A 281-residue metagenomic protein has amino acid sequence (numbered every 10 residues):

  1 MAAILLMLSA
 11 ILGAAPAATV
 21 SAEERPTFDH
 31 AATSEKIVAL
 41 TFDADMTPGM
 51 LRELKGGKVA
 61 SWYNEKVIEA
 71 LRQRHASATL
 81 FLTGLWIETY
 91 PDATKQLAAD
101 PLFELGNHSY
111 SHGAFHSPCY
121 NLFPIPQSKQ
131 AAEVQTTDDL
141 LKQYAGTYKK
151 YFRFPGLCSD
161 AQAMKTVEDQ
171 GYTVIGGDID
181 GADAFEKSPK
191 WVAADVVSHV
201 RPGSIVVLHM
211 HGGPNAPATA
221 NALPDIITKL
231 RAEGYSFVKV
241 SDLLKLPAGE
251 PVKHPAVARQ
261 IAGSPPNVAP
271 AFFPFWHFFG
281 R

Functional and structural regions predicted by a protein language model:
M1-W62, T94-K95, D225-K229, E233-R281: N-terminal pre-catalytic segment of deacetylase/amide-hydrolase enzymes
V20-G106, S111-S117, D138-Q143, Y148: Active-site beta->alpha N-cap acidic-glycine motif
I37, W62-K66, T89-D92, K129-A132 (+6 more regions): Extracytoplasmic/secreted proteins, especially bacterial periplasmic and envelope-associated proteins
F42-A44, L82-G84, N107-S109, F154-G156 (+3 more regions): A cross-domain feature marking catalytic cores of carbohydrate-active enzymes and several ubiquitous metabolic/repair
P48, K58-V59, L82-P91, R153-D160 (+2 more regions): Acidic-and-aromatic substrate-binding clefts and catalytic sites of carbohydrate-active enzymes
I68-L82, E104, L122-C158, K165 (+1 more regions): CE4/NodB-like, metal-dependent polysaccharide N-deacetylase domain that modifies extracellular/periplasmic N-acetylated
P101, K187-P189, V196-M210, N215-A218 (+1 more regions): Accessory recognition modules or surfaces
Y148, A163-V200, Y235-L246: His/Asp/Glu-enriched short active-site or ligand-binding loop at hydrolase and phosphoryl-transfer sites
